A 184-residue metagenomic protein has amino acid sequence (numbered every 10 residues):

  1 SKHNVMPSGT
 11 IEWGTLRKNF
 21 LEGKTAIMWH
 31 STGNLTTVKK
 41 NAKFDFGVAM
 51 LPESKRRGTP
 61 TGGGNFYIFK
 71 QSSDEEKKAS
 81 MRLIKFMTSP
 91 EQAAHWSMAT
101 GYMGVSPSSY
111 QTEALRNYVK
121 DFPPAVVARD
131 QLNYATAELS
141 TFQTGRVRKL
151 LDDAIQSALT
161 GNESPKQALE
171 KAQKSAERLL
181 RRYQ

Functional and structural regions predicted by a protein language model:
S1-N41, L51, K78, R82 (+1 more regions): Extracytoplasmic ligand-binding clamshell segments of periplasmic binding protein
F20, P165-E177: Short, well-structured alpha-helical segments that form the helix of a local strand-helix-strand
D45-P60: Short beta-strand->loop
A49, M98-L150, S157, R182: Long, aromatic- and glycine/proline-rich binding clefts that accommodate carbohydrate-like moieties
T61-E75: A bilobed periplasmic-binding-protein/Venus flytrap-type ligand-binding module shared by bacterial periplasmic
D74-M87, Q92-W96, A168: Short amphipathic alpha-helical coupling segments at ligand-binding clamshell hinges and other catalytic/signaling
S89-T100, L179-Q184: Bilobed periplasmic-binding protein-like "clamshell/Venus-flytrap" ligand-binding domains
